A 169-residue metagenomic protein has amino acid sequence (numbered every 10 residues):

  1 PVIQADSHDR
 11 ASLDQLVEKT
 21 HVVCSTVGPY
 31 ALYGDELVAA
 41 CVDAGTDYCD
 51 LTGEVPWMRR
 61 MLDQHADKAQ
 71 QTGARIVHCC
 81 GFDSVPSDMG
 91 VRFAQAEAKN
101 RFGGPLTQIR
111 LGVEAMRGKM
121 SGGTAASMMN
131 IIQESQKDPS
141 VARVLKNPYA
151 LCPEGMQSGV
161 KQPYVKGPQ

Functional and structural regions predicted by a protein language model:
I3-Y33: Conserved Rossmann-fold cofactor-binding substructure of NAD(P)-dependent oxidoreductases
V22, D47, R75: Residue-level detector of anion-binding/catalytic polar loops
S25, P29, V38-M58: ADP-ribose/adenylate-binding Rossmann-like module
L32-G34, M58-M61, D83-G90: Short glycine/serine/threonine-rich phosphate/pyrophosphate-binding segments that cradle anionic phosphate groups
T52-A74: Rossmann-fold NAD(P)-binding glycine/threonine-rich loop
K68, T72-M116: Adenosine-phosphate binding glycine-rich loop
A96-Q169: Active-site-lining helix/loop region of Rossmann-like oxidoreductase modules
